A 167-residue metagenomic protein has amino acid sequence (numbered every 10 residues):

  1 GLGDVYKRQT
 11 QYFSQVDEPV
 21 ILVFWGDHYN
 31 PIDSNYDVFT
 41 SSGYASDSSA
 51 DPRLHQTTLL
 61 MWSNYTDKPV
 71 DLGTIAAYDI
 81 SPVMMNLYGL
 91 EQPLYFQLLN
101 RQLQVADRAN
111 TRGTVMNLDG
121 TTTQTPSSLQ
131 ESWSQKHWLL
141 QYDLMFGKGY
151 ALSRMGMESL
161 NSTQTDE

Functional and structural regions predicted by a protein language model:
G1-E167: Solvent-exposed soluble domains appended to multi-pass membrane proteins
